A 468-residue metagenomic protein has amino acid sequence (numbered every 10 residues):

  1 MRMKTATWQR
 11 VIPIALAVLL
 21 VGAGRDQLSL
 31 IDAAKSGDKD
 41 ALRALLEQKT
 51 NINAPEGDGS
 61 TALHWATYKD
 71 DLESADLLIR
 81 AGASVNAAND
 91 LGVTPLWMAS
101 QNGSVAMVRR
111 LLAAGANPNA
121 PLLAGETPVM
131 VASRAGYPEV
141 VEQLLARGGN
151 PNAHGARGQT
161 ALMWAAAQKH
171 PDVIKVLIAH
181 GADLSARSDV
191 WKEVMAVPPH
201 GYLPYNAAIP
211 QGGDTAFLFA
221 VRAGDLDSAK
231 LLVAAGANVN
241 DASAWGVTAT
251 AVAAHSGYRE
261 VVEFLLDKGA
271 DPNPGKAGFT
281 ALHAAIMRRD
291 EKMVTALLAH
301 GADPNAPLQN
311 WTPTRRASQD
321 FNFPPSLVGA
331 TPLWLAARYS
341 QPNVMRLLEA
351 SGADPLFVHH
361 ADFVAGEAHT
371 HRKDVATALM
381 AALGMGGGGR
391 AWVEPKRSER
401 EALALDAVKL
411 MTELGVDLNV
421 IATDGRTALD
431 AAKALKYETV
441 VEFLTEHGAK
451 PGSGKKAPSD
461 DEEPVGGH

Functional and structural regions predicted by a protein language model:
R2-I12: Bacterial N-terminal signal peptides that target proteins for export
V11-L20: Bacterial N-terminal signal peptides
R25-D32, P55-T61, A88-T94, P121-T127 (+8 more regions): Ankyrin-repeat boundary/"N-cap" motif
L30-E56, H64: Mature N-terminal segment immediately following signal peptide/propeptide cleavage in secreted/periplasmic
D32-S36, W65-D71, M98-S104, V131-Y137 (+10 more regions): Ankyrin repeat A-helix N-terminal signature
K39-L46, D71-I79, S104-L112, Y137-L145 (+8 more regions): Ankyrin repeat structural motif
R426-P458: Leucine-rich solenoid repeat scaffolds
